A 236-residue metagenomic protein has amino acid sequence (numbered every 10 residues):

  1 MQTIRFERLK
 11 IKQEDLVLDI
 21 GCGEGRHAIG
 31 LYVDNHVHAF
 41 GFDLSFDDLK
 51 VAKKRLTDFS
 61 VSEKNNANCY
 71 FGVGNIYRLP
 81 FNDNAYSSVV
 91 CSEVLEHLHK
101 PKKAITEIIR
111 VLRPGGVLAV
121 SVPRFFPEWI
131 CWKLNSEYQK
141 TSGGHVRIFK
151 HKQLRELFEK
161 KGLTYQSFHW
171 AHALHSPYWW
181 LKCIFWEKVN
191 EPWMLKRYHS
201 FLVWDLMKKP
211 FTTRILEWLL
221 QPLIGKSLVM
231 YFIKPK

Functional and structural regions predicted by a protein language model:
M1-N82, S88-S92, K102-I105, P192 (+3 more regions): Conserved N-terminal segment of class I S-adenosyl-L-methionine
E93-H97: A short His-aromatic
K102-V117: A short glycine-rich, Lys/Arg-flanked "PGG" loop and its adjoining helix->strand segment in the class I
S121-V122, A171: Alpha/beta-hydrolase-fold catalytic nucleophile elbow
P123-R147, E156: Short, glycine-/aromatic-enriched active-site segment of Class I SAM-dependent methyltransferases
K152-H169: A SAM-dependent methyltransferase catalytic signature shared across enzymes that methylate proteins
S167-L202, K226-S227: Conserved catalytic loop of SAM-dependent methyltransferase domains
